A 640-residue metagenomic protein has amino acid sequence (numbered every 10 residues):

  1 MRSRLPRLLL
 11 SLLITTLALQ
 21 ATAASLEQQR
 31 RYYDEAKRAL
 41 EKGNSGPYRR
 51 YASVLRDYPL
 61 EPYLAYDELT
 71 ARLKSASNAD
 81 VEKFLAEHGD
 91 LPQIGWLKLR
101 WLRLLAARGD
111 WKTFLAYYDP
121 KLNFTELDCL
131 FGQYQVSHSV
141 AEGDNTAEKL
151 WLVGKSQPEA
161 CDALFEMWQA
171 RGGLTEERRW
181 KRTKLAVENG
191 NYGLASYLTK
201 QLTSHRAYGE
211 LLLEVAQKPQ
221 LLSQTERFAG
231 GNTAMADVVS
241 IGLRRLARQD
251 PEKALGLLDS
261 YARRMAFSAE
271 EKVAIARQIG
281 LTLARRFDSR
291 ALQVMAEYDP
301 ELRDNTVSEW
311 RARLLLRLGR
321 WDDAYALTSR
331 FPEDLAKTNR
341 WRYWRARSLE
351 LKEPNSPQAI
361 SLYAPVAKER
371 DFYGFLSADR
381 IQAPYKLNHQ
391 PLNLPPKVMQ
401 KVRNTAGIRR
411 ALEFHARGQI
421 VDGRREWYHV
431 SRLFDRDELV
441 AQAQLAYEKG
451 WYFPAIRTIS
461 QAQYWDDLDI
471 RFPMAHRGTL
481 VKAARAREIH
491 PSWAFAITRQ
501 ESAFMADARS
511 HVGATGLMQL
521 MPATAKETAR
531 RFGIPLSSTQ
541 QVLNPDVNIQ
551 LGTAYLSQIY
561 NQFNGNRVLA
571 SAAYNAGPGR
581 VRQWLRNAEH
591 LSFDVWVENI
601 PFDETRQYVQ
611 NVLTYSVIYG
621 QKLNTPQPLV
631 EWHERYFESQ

Functional and structural regions predicted by a protein language model:
M1-L9: Bacterial N-terminal signal peptides that target proteins for export
A18-T22: N-terminal signal peptide c-region/cleavage motif recognized by signal peptidases
A24-Y32, N44, R56-Y63, S75 (+19 more regions): Generic helix N-cap/helix-start motif at coil->alpha-helix transitions
R38, D67, A71, L104 (+9 more regions): Residue-level signature for tetratricopeptide repeat
K42, A71, S75, L104 (+9 more regions): Structural motif corresponding to the intra-repeat A-B loop/turn of tetratricopeptide repeats
P47-Y51, S77-E87, D110-P120, A141-V153 (+12 more regions): Alpha-helical repeat scaffolds
Y66, G256, S260-R263, F267 (+8 more regions): Catalytic glycan-binding domains that act on GlcNAc-containing polysaccharides
E68-T70, L85-A86, K98-R103, K272-R285 (+1 more regions): Alpha-helical adaptor scaffolds
